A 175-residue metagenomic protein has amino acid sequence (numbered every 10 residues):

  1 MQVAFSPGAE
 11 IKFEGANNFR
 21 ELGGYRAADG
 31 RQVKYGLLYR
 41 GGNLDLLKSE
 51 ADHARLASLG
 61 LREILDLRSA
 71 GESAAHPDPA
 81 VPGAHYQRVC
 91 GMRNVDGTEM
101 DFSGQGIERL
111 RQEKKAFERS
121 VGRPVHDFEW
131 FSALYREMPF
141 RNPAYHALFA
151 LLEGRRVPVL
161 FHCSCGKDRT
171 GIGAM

Functional and structural regions predicted by a protein language model:
M1-L160, G173-M175: Cys-dependent protein tyrosine phosphatase-like superfamily
C165, R169-T170: Ser/Thr-glycine-rich phosphate-binding loops at phosphate-binding pockets of nucleotides, nucleotide cofactors
